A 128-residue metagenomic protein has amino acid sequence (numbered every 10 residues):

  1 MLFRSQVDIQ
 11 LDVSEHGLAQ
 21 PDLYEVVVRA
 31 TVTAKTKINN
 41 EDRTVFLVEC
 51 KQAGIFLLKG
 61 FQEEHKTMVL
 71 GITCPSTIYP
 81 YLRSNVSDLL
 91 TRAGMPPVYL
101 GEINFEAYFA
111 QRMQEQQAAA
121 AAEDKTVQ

Functional and structural regions predicted by a protein language model:
M1-T77, S84-Q128: N-terminal intrinsically disordered, cationic/polar leader segments that include organellar targeting peptides
